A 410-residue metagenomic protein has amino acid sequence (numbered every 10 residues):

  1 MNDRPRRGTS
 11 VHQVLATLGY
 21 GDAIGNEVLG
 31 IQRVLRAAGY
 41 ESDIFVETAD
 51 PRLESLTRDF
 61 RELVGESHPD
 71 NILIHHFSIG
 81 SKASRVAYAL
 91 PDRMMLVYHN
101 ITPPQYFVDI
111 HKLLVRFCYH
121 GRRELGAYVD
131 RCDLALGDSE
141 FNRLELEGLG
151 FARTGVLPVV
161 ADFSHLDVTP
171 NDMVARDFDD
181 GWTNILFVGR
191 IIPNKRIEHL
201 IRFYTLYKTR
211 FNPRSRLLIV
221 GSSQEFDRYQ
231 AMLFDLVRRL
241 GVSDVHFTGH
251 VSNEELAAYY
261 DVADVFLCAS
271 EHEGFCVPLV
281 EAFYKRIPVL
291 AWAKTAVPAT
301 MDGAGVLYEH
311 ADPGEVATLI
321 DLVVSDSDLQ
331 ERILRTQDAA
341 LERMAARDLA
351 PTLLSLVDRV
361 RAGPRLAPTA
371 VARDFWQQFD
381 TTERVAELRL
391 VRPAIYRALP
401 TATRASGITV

Functional and structural regions predicted by a protein language model:
V46-D50, R214-A231: Glycosyltransferase donor-sugar binding loop
V129-D172: Donor nucleotide-sugar binding/catalytic pocket of nucleotide-sugar-dependent glycosyltransferases
L136, R176-K195, I201-Y204, L218: Conserved donor-binding/catalytic core segment of Leloir-type glycosyltransferases
Q230-E254: Nucleotide-activated donor-binding/catalytic signature segment of Leloir-type glycosyltransferases, i.e., the conserved
A258-A263: Short alpha-helical donor nucleotide-sugar binding micro-motif in glycosyltransferases
E271: Aromatic "clamp/platform" in nucleotide-sugar-dependent glycosyltransferases that forms part of the donor/acceptor
L279, P288-A291: Short hydrophobic beta-strand element within catalytic cores of glycosyltransferases and related nucleotide-activated
V306-P313, L322-S327: Conserved acidic donor-binding segment of nucleotide-sugar-dependent glycosyltransferases
